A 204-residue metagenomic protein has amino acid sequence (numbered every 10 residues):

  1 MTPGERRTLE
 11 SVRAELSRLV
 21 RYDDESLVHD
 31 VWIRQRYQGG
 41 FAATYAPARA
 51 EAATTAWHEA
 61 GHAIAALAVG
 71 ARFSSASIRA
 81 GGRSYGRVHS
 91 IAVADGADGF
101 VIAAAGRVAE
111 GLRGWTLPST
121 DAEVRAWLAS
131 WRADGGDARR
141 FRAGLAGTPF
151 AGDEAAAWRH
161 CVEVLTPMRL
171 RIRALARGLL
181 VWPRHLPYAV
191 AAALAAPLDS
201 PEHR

Functional and structural regions predicted by a protein language model:
T2-R204: Soluble catalytic regions of large protease machineries
